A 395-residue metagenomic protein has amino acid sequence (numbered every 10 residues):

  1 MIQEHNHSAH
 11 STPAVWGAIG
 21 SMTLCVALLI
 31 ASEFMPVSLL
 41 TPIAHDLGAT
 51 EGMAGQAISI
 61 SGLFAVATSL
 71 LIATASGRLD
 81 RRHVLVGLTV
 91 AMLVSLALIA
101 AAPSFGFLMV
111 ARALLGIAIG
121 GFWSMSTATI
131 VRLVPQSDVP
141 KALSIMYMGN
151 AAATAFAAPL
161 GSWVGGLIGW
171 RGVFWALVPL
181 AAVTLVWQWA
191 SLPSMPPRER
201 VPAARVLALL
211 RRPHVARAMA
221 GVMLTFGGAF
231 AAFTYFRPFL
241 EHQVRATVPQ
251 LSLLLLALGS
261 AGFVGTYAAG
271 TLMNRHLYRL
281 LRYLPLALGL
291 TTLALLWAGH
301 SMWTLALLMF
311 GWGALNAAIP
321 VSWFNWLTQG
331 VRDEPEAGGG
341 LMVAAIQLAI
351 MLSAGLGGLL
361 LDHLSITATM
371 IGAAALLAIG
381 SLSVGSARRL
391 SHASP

Functional and structural regions predicted by a protein language model:
G48, D80, A101-F107, R245 (+1 more regions): Helix-breaking motifs and short loop linkers at transmembrane-helix boundaries and internal kinks in secondary membrane
A67-P103: Conserved MFS/SLC helix-loop-helix module at the cytosolic interface between two early adjacent transmembrane helices
T68-R81, G265-L277, L361-D362: Helix-to-loop junctions at the C-terminal end of transmembrane segments in multipass secondary transporters
S95, G106-L114, W303-G311: Paired small-residue
F107, Q136-A190, F239: Helix-loop-helix hairpin linking two adjacent transmembrane segments in secondary transporters
A111-G149: Cytoplasmic helix-loop-helix junction between adjacent transmembrane helices in 12-TM secondary transporters
R279-S322: C-terminal transmembrane helical hairpin of 12-TM major facilitator-type secondary transporters
G330-I366, A373: A late C-terminal transmembrane helix in Major Facilitator Superfamily
